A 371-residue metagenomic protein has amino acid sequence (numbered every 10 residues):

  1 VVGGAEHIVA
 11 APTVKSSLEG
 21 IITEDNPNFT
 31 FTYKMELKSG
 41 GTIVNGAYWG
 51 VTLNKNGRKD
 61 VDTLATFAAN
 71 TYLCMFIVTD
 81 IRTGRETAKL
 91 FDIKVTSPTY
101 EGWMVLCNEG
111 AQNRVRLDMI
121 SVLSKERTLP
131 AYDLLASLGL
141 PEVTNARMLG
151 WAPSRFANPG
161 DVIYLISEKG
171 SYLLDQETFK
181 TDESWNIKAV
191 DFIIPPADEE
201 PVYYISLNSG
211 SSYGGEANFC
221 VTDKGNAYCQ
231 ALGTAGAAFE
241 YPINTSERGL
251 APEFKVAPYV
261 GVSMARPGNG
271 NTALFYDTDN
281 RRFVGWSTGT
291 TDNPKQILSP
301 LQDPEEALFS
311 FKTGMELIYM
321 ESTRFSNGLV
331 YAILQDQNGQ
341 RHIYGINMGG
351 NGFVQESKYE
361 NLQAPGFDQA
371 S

Functional and structural regions predicted by a protein language model:
V1-L138: Acidic/polar, low-complexity intrinsically disordered N-terminal segments immediately downstream of a Sec signal
A11-V14, L53-K55, A157-P159, Y213 (+2 more regions): Short, ordered beta-strand-loop transition motifs
K34, L73-M75, D92, D118-M119 (+4 more regions): Ordered hydrophobic segments in well-structured contexts
V78-R82, S167-K169, T222: Surface-exposed loop/turn motifs at beta-strand-loop junctions within extracellular Ig-like and Fibronectin type III
T99-V105, G160-I163, N218, N327-A332: Entry beta-strands of beta-propeller and related beta-repeat scaffolds
C107-G150, G160-A189: Beta-propeller domains
T144-S154, G160-D161, Y203-N208, G314 (+1 more regions): Signature of short aromatic-glycine-proline-rich micro-motifs recurring in repeat-based ectodomains
K169-S371: Acidic, serine/threonine- and glycine-rich low-complexity intrinsically disordered segments that serve as flexible
